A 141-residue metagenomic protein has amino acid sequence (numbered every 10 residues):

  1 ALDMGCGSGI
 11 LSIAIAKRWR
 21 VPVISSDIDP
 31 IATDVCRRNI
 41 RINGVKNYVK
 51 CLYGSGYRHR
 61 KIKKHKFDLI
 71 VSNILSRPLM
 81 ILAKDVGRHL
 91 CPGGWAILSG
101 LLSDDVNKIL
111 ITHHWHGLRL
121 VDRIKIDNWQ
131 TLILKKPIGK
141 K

Functional and structural regions predicted by a protein language model:
A1-G56: Conserved SAM/SAH cofactor-binding pocket of Class I
I31, R77, D104: Conserved Rossmann-like nucleotide-cofactor binding loop
Y57-L69: A short acidic, Gly/Pro-enriched loop at the edge of an enzyme's catalytic core that lines a small-molecule cofactor
L69-M80: A short SAM/SAH-binding and catalytic strip from SAM-dependent methyltransferases
M80-P92: A short glycine-rich, Lys/Arg-flanked "PGG" loop and its adjoining helix->strand segment in the class I
G93-G100: Conserved beta-strand signature within the Rossmann-like core of class I S-adenosyl-L-methionine
S103-H114: Conserved class I S-adenosyl-L-methionine
R119-V121, K125-K141: Core SAM-dependent methyltransferase catalytic element
